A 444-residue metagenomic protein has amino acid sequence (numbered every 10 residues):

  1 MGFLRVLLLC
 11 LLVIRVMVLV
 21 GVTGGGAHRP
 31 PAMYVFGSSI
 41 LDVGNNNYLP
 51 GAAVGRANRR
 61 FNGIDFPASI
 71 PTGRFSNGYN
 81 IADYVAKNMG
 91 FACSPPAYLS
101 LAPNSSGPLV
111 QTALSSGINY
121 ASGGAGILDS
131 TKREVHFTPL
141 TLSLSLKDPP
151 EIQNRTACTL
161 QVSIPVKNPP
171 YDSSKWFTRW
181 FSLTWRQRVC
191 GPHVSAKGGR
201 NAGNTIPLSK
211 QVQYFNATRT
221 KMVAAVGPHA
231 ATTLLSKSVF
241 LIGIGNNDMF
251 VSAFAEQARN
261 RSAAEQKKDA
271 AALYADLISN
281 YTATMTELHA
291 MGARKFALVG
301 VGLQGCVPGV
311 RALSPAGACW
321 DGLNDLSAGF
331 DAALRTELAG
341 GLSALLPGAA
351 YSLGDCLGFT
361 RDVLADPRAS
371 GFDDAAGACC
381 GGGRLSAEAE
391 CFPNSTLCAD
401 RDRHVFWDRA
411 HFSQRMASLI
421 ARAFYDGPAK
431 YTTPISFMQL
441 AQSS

Functional and structural regions predicted by a protein language model:
G2-S444: Conserved active-site regions of diverse hydrolases
